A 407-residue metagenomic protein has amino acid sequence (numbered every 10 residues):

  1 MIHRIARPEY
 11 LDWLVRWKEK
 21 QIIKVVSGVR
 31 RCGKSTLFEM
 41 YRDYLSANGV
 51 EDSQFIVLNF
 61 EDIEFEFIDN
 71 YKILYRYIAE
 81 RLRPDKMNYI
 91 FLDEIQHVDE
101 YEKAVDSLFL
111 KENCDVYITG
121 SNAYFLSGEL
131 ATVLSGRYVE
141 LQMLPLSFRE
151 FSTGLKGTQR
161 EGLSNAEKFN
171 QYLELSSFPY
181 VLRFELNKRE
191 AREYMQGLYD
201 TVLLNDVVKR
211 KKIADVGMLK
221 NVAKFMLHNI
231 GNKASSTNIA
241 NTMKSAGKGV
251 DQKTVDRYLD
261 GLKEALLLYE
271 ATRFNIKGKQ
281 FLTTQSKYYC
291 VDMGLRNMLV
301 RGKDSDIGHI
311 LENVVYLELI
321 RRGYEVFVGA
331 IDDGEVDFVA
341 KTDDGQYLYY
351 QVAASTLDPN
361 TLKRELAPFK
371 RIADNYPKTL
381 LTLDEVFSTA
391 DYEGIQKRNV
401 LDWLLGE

Functional and structural regions predicted by a protein language model:
I5-E19: Pre-Walker A adenine-sensing motif
V26: Hydrophobic anchor at the beta1->P-loop junction of P-loop NTPases
R31: Walker A (P-loop) phosphate-binding loop of P-loop NTPases
S35: Walker A/P-loop
I56-K86: Short glycine-rich substrate-engagement loop in P-loop NTPases that contacts/grips substrate
S121-A123, G128-K233: Interdomain motor-coupling "hinge/lid" segment immediately C-terminal to the ATP-binding subdomain of NTP-driven enzymes
L186-Q346: Accessory nucleic acid-recognition modules appended to NTPase machines
E385-E407: Domain-level recognition of nuclease-like catalytic cores that cleave nucleotide substrates
